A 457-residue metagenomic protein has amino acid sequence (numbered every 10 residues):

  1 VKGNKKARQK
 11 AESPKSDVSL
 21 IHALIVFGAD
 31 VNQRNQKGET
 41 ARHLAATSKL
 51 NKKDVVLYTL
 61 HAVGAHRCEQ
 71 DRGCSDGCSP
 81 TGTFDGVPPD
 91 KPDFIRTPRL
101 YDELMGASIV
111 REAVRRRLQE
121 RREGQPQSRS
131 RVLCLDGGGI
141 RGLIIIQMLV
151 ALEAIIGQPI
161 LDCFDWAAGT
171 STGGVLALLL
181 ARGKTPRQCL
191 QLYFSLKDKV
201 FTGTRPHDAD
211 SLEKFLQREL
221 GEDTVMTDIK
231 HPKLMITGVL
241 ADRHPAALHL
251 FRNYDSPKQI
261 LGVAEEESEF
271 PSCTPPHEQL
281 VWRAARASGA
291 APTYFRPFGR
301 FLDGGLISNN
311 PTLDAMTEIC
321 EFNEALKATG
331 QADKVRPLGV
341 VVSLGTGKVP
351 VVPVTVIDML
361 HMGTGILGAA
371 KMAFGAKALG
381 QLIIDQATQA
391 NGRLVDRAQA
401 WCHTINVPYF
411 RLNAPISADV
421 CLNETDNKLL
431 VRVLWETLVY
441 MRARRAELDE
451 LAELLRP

Functional and structural regions predicted by a protein language model:
K2-K5, K10, P14-P457: Conserved catalytic cores and adjacent C-terminal regulatory segments of lipid-metabolizing esterases/lipases
